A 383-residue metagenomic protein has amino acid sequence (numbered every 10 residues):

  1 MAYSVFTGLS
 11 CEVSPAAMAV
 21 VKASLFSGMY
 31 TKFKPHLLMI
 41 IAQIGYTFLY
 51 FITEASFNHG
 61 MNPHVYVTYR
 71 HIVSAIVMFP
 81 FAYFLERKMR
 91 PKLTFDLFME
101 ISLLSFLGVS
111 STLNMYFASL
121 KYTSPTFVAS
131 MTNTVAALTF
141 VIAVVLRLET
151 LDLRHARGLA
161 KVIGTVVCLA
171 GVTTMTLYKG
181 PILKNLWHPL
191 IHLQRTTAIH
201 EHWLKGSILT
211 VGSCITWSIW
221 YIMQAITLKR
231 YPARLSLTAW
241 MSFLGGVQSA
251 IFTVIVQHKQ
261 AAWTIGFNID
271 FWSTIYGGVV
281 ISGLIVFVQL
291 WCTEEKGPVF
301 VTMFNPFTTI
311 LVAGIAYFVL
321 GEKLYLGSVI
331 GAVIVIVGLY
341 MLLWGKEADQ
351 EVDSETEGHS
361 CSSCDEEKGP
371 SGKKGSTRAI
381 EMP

Functional and structural regions predicted by a protein language model:
M1-P383: Membrane-interface interhelical linkers
